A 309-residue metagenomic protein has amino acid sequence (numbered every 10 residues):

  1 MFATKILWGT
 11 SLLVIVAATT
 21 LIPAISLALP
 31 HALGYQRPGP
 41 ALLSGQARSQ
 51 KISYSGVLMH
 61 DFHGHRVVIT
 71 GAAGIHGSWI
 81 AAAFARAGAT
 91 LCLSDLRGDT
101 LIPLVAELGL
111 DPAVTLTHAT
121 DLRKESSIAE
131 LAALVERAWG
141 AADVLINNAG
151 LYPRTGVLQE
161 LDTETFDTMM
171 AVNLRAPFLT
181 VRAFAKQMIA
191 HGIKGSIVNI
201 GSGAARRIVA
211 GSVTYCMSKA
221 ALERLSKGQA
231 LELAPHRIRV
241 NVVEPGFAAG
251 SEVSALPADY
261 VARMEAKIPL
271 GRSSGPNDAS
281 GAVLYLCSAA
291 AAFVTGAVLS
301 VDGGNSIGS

Functional and structural regions predicted by a protein language model:
S53, V57, Y152-T155, R207 (+2 more regions): Short C-terminal tail/terminal secondary-structure segment of NAD(P)H-dependent dehydrogenase/reductase domains
H60-C92: Canonical Rossmann dinucleotide-binding motif of NAD(H)/NADP(H)-dependent dehydrogenases/reductases, specifically
A141, A234, R239, V294-G296: Short, small/polar-rich loop/turn modules that mediate ligand/substrate recognition or access, typified
G156-L158, D162-D167, V253, M264: Substrate-binding pocket helix/loop in short-chain dehydrogenase/reductase
V181, S218, S226: Active-site helix of classical SDR
K186, A190, L231-P235, A292: Alpha-helical segment proximal to the catalytic Tyr-Lys
S202: Residue(s) in the substrate-gating loop at a strand-loop-helix junction that position the organic substrate next
